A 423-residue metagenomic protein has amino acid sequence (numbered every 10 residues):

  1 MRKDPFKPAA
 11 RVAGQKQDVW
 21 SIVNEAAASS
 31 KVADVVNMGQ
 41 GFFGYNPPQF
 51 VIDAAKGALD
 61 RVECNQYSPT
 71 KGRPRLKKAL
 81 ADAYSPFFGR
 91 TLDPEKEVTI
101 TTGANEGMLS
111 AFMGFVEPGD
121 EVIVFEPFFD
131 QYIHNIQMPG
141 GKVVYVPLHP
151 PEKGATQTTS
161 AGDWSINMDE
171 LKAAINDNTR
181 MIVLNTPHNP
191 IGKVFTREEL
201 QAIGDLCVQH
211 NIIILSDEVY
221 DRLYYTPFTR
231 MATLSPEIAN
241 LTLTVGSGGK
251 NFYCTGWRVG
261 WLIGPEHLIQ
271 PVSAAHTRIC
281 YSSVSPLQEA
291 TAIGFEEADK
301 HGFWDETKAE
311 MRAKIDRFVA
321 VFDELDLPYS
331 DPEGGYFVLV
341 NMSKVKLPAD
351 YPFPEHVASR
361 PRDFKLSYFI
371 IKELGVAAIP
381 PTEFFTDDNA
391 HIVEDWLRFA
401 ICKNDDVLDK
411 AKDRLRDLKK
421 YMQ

Functional and structural regions predicted by a protein language model:
K3-D4, A10-G103, S110, G294-D299 (+1 more regions): N-terminal small-domain helix-loop-helix segment of the aminotransferase-like
S30, P139, Q209-H210, I238 (+3 more regions): Helix C-cap/helix->beta junction micro-motif
D60-D205, R222-S235, A358: Conserved core of the PLP fold type I
D82, R90, I123, K172-A173 (+3 more regions): PLP-dependent enzyme catalytic core of the Aspartate aminotransferase-like
V124, Y145, V183, I214-S216 (+2 more regions): Hydrophobic residues in well-ordered beta-strands that form the structural core
P236-R312, D316-P328, D417-K419: Conserved core segment of the aminotransferase class I/II
A292, K308-V319, Y329-P354: Conserved glycine-rich beta-strand-loop-beta hairpin in the small C-terminal domain of fold type I
